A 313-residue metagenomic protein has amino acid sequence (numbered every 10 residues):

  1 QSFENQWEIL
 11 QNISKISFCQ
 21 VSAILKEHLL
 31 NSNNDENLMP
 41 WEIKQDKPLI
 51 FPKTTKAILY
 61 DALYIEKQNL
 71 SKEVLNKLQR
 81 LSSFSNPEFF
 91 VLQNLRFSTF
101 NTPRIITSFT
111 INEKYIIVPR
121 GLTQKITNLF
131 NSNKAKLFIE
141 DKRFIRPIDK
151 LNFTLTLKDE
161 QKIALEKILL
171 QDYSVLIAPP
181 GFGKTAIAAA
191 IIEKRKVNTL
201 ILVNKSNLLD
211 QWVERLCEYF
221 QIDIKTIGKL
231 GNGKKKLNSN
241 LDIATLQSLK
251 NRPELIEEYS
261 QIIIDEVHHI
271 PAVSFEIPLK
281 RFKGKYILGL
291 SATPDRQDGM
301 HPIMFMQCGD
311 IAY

Functional and structural regions predicted by a protein language model:
Q1-P40: DNA replication initiation modules
L38-P87: Short Lys/Arg-enriched alpha/beta "domain-start" segment
R80-F144: Interdomain "pre-motor" coupling segment immediately N-terminal to P-loop NTPase/helicase cores
T107-I111, T127-I177: Conserved pre-motif I regulatory segment
L170-R195, L200: Walker A/P-loop
S206-G233: Conserved helix-turn-beta segment of the N-terminal RecA-like "Helicase ATP-binding" lobe in SF1/SF2 helicases
G231-Q261, P271-K280: Conserved helix/coil segment N-terminal to the catalytic DExD/H
Q261, H268-Y313: Post-DEXD/H (motif II) to motif III coupling segment of the RecA-like Helicase ATP-binding lobe
